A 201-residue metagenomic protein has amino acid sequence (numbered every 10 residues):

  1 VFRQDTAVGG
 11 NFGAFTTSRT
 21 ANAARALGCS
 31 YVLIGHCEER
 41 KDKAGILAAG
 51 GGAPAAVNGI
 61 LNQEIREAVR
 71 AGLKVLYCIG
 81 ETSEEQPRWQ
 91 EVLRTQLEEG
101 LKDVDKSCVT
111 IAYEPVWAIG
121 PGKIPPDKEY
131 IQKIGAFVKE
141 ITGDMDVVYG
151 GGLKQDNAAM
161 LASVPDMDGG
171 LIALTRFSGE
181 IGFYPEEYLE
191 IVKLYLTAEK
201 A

Functional and structural regions predicted by a protein language model:
F2-I60: Glycine/small-residue-rich loop that forms an oxyanion/phosphate-binding "nest" at active or ligand-binding sites
F2-Q4, V32-I34, V75-Y77, V109-Y113 (+2 more regions): Hydrophobic faces of well-ordered beta-strands that scaffold small-molecule active sites in alpha/beta enzyme cores
D5-F15, P115-D146, L153, I181 (+1 more regions): Glycine/Thr-rich beta-alpha phosphate-binding loop at enzyme active sites
A24, E114, L161, A173: Conserved, mostly hydrophobic/aromatic
Y31-D42, W117, P121-K123, P165-L189: Glycine-rich phosphate-binding active-site loops on the catalytic face of alpha/beta enzymes
E38-K123: Conserved anion-binding
A48-P54, R176-A201: C-terminal helical cap(s) of enzyme catalytic domains, especially alpha/beta-barrels
G152-M167: Catalytic cores of alpha/beta
